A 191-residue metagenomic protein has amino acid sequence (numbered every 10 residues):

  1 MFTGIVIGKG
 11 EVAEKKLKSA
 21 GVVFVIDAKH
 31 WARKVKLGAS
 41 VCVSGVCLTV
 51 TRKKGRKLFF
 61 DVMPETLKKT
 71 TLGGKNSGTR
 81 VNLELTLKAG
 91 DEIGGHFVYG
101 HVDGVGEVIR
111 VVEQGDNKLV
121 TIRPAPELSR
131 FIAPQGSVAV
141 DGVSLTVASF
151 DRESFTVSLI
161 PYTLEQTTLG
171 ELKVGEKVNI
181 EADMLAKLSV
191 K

Functional and structural regions predicted by a protein language model:
M1-K191: Conserved loop->alpha-helix
